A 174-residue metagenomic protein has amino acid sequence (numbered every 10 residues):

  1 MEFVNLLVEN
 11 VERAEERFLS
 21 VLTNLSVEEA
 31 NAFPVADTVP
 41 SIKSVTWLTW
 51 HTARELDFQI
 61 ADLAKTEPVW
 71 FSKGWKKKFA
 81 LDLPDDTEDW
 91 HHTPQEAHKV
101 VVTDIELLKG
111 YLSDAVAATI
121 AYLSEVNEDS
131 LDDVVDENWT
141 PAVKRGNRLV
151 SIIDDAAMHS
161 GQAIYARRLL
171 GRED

Functional and structural regions predicted by a protein language model:
M1, S113, A142-V143: Amphipathic alpha-helical repeat elements characteristic of tetratricopeptide repeat
M1-E9, V102-K109: Active-site rim elements
F3, F33-P34, A97, T103-I105 (+1 more regions): Residue-level detector of alpha-helix boundaries and kinks
V8, E12-L19, A30-H91, V134-D174: Short, contiguous alpha-helical
V11, E15-F18, L22, L112 (+1 more regions): Hydrophobic alpha-helical core bundles mediating ligand binding, dimerization, or RNAP-core interactions
N24-L25, A157: A general secondary-structure boundary signal
L25-E28, V126-D129, A166: A short secondary-structure junction motif
P84-L131: Acidic/histidine-rich alpha-helical segments that form the ligand environment of transition-metal centers
